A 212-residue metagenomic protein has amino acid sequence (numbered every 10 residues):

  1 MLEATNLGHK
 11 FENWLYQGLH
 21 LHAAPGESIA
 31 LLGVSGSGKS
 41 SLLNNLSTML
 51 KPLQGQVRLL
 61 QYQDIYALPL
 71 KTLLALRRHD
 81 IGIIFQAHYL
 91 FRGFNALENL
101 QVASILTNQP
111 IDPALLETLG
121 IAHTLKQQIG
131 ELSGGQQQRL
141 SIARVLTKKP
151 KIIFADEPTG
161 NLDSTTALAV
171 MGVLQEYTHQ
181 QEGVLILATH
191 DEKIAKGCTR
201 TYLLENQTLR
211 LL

Functional and structural regions predicted by a protein language model:
S47: Helix-to-loop junction immediately C-terminal to a conserved catalytic motif
G55-D64: Conserved ABC transporter NBD signature motif
D64-G82: ABC ATPase NBD coupling module
Q109-T124: Conserved ABC ATPase "signature" region
Q128-L132, Q136-Q138: Conserved ABC ATPase signature
T147-K151: A short, proline-enriched helix->beta-strand linker immediately N-terminal to the Walker B motif in ABC-type P-loop
I153-D156: Catalytic Walker B motif of ABC-type/P-loop ATPase nucleotide-binding domains
